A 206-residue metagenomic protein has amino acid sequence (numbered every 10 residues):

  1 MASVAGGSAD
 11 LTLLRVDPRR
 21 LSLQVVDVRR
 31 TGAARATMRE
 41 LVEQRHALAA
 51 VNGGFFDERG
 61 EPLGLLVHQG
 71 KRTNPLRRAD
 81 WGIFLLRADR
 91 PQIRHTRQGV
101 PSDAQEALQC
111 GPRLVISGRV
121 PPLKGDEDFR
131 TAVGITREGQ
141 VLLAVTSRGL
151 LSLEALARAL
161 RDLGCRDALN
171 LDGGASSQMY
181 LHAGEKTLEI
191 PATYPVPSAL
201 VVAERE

Functional and structural regions predicted by a protein language model:
M1-E206: Gly/Ser/Thr/Pro-rich low-complexity, intrinsically disordered segments
